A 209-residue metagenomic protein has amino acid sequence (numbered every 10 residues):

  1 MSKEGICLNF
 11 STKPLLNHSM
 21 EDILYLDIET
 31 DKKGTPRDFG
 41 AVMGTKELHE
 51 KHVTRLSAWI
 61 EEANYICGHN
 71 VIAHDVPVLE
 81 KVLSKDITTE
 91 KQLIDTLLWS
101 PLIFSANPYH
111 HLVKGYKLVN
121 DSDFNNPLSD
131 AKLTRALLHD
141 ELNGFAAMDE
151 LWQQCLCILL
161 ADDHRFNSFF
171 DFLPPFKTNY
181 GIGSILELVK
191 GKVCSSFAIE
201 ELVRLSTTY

Functional and structural regions predicted by a protein language model:
M1-Y209: DEDD superfamily 3′-5′ metal-dependent exonuclease/proofreading module
